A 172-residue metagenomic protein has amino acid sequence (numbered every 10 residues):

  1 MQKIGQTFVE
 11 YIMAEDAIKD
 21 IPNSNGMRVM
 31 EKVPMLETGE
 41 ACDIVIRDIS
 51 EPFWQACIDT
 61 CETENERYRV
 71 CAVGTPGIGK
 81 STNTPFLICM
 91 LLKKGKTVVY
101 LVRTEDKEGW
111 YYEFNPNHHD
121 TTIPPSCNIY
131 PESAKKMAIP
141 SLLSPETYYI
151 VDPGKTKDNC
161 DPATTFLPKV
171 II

Functional and structural regions predicted by a protein language model:
M1-N65, T164-I171: Extended, charged/polar low-complexity intrinsically disordered regions
T60-E62, T75, I88-C89, A138-P140: Beta-strand elements of modular eukaryotic interaction domains
N65-P85: Walker A/P-loop nucleotide-binding motif
E66-Y68, K94-K96, P145-T147: Core residues of folded domains in eukaryotic genome-function proteins
V73-G74, V102-P168: Conserved P-loop NTPase "ATPase switch" module shared by AAA+ and STAND
S81-E105: P-loop NTPase Walker A phosphate-binding motif
Y100, I171-I172: Structural beta-sheet core signal
